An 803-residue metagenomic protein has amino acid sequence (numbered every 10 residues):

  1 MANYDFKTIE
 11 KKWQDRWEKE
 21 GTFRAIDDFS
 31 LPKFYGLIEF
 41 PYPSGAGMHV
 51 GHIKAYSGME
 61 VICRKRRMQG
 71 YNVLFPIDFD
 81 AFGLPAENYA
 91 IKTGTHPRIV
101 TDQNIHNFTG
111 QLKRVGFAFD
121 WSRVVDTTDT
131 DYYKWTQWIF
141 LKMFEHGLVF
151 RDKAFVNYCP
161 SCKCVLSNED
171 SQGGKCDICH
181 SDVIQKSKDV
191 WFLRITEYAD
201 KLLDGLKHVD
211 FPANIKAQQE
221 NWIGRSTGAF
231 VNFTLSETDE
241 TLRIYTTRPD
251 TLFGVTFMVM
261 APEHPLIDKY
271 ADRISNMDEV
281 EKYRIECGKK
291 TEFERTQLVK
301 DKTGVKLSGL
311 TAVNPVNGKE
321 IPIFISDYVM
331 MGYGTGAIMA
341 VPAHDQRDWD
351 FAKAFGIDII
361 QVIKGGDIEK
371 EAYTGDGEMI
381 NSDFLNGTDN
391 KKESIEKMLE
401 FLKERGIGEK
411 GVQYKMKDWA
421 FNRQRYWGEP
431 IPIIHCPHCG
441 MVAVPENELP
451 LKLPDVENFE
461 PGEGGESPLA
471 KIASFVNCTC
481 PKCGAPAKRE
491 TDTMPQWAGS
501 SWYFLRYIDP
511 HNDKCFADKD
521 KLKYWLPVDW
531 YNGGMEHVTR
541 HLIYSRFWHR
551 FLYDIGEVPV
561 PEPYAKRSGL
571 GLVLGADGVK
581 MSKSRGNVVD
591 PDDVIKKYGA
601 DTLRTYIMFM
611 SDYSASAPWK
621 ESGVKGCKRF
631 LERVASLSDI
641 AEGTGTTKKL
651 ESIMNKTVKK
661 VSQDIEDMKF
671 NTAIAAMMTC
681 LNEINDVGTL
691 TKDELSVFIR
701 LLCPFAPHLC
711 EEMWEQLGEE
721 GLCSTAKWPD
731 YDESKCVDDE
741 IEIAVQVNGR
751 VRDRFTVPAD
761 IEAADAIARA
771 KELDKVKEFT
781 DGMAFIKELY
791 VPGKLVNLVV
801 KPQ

Functional and structural regions predicted by a protein language model:
M1-L37, R67-P76, V100-N107, Y283-I325 (+1 more regions): Conserved oxyanion/phosphate-binding beta-strand-loop segments in alpha/beta enzyme cores
A2-Q14, V50, T136-K364, E466-P468 (+6 more regions): NTP-handling and nucleic-acid-processing catalytic cores
Y4, R225-F230, K364-D367, A372-E400 (+8 more regions): Long, charged, mostly alpha-helical binding arms that flank functional sites
K12, R16-E20, K92-L242, T247-P249 (+7 more regions): Residue patterns forming the tRNA-binding/recognition surfaces of aminoacyl-tRNA synthetases and related DALR
I26-P97, V124-I139, T246-T247, N314-F351 (+1 more regions): N-terminal catalytic cores of NTP/NDP-binding nucleotidyl/phosphoryl-transfer enzymes
R64-N72, K92-R98, R114-A118, E145-R151 (+18 more regions): Secondary-structure transition/capping motifs at alpha-helix termini and the adjoining loop/turn into the next element
D80, E145-N157, S161, T251 (+6 more regions): Helix-rich, typically C-terminal accessory recognition domains appended to large enzymatic cores
A443-C480, A485-R489, P495, A744-N748: Long, His/Glu/Asp-enriched segments that create or flank divalent metal/ion-associated functional microenvironments
